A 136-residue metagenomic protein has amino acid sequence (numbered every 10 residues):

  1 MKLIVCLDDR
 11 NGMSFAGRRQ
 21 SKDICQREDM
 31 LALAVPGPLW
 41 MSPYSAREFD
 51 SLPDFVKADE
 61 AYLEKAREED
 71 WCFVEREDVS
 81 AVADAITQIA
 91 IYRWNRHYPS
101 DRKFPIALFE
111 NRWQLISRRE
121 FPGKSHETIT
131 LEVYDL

Functional and structural regions predicted by a protein language model:
M1-L136: Enzymes that bind and transform nitrogen-containing heteroaromatic metabolites
